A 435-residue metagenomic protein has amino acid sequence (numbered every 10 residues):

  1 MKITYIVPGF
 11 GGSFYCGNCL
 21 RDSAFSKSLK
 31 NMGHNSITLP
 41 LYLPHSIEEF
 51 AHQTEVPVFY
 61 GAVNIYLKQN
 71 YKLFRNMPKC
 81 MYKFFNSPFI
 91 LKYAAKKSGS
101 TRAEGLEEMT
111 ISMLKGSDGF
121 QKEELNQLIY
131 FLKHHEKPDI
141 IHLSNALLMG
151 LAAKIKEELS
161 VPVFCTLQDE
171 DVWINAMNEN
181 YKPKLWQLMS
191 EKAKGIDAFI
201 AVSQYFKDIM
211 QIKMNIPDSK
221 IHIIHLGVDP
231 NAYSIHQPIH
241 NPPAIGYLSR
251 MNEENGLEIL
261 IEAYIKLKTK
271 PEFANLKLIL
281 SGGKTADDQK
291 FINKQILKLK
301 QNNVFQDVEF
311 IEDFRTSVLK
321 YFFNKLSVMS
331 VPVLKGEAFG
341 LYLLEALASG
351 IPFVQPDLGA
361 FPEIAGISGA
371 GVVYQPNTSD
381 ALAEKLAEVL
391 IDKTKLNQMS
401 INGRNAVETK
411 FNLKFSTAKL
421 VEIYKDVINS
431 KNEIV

Functional and structural regions predicted by a protein language model:
Y205, G227: Carbohydrate-associated surface elements
P238-N255, I261-I265, I279: Conserved donor-binding/catalytic core segment of Leloir-type glycosyltransferases
K277-K294: Glycosyltransferase donor-sugar binding loop
I292-F314: Nucleotide-activated donor-binding/catalytic signature segment of Leloir-type glycosyltransferases, i.e., the conserved
D313-F314, Y321-L326: Short alpha-helical donor nucleotide-sugar binding micro-motif in glycosyltransferases
P352-Q355: Short hydrophobic beta-strand element within catalytic cores of glycosyltransferases and related nucleotide-activated
I367, G371-S379, E388-K393: Conserved acidic donor-binding segment of nucleotide-sugar-dependent glycosyltransferases
A381, E388, K395-K410, S416-E422 (+1 more regions): A short, well-ordered alpha-helix in the C-terminal region of glycosyltransferases
